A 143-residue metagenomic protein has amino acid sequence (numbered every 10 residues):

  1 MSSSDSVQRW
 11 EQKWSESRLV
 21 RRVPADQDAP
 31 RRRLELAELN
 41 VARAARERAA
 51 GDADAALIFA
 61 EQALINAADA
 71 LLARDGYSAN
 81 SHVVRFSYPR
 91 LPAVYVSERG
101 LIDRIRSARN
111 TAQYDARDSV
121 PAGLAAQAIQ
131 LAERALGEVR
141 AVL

Functional and structural regions predicted by a protein language model:
M1-L143: Terminal alpha-helical segments
